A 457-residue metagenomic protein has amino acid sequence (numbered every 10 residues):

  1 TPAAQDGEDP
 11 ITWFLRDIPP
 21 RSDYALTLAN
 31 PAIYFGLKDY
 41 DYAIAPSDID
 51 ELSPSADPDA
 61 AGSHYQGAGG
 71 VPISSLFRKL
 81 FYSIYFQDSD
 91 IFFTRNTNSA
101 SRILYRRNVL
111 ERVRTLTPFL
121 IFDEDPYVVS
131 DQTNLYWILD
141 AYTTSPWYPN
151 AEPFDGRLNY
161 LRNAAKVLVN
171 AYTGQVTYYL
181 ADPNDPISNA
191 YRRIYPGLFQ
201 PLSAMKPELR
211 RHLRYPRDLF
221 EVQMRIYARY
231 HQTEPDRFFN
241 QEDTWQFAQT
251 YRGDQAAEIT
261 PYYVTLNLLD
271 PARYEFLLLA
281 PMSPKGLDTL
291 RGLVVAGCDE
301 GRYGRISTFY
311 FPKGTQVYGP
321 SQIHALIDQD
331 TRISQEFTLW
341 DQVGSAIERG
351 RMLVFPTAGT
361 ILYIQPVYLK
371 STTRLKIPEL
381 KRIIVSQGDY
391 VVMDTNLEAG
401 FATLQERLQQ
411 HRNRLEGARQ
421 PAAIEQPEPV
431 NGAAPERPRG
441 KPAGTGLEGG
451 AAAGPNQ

Functional and structural regions predicted by a protein language model:
T1-Q457: Soluble extracytoplasmic regions of secretory-pathway and membrane proteins
